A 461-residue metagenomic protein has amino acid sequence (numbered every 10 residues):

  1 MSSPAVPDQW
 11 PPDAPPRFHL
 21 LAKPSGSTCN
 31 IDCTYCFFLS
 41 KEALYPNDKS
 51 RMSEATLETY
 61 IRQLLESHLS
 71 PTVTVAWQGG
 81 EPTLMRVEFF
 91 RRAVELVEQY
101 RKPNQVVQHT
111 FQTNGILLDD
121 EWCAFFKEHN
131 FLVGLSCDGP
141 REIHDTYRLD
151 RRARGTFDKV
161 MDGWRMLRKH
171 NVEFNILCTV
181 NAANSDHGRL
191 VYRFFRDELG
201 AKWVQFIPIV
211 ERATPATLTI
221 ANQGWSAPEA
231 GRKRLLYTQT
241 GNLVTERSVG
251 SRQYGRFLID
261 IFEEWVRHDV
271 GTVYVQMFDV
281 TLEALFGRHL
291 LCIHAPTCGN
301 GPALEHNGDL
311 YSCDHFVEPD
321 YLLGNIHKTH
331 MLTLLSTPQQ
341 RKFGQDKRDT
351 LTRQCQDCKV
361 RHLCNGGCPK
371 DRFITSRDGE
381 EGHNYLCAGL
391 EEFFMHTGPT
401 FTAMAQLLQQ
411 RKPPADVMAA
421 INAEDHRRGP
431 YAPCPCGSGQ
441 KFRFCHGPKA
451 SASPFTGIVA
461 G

Functional and structural regions predicted by a protein language model:
S2-A124, E128-H129, G457-G461: Conserved alpha-helical substructure of the radical SAM core
G26, E424-Q440: Short Cys/His-rich zinc-binding micro-motifs
I61-A76, M85-K233, C445: Radical SAM/AdoMet-radical enzyme domain recognition
R232-G241, E246-A284, H315-K359: C-terminal accessory region of radical SAM enzymes
A295-C298: Short, small/polar residue-rich loop motifs at catalytic or cofactor-binding pockets
E305: Short, acidic, Ser/Thr-enriched surface-loop or helix-capping motifs
V317-P430, H446-G461: Flexible mid-to-C-terminal extensions adjoining Fe-S/redox cofactors in radical SAM and related proteins
